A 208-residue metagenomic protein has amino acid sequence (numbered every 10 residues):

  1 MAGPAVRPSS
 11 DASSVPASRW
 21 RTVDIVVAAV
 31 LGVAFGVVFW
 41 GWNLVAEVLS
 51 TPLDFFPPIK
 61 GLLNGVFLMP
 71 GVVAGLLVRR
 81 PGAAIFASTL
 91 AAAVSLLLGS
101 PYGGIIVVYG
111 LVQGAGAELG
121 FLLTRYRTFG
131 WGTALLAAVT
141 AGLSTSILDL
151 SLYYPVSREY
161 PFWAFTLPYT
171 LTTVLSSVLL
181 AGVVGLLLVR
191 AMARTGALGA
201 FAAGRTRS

Functional and structural regions predicted by a protein language model:
M1-S9, G82, A202-S208: N-terminal entry module detector
A2-L76: Hydrophobic transmembrane alpha-helices
P4-S9, A28-G32, V108-Y153, L186: Short helix-perturbing small/polar motifs within transmembrane alpha-helices
R19-L31, L63, F67, G82-A87 (+5 more regions): Alpha-helical transmembrane segments of integral membrane proteins
A34, V38-W42, A46, A74 (+9 more regions): Alpha-helical membrane-inserting segments
F39-N64, L96-I106, I147-L171: Membrane interfacial helix motifs at helix-loop boundaries and amphipathic/re-entrant anchors
T51-P52, R127-S208: Membrane-embedded alpha-helical hairpins and interfacial helices in multi-pass inner-membrane proteins
P57-E118: Alpha-helical membrane segments and adjacent membrane-interface helices in multi-pass membrane proteins
